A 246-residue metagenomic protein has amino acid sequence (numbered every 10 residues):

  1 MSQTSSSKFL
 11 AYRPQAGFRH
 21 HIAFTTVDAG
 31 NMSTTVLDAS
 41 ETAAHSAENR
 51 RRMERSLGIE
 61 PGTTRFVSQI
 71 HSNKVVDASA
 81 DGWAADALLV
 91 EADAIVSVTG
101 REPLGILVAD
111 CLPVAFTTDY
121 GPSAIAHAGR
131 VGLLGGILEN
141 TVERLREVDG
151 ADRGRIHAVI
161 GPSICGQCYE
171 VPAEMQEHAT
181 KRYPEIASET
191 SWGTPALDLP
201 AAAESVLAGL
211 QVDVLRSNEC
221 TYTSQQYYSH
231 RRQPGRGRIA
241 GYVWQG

Functional and structural regions predicted by a protein language model:
M1-G246: Active-site microenvironment for binding and transforming phosphate-containing groups
